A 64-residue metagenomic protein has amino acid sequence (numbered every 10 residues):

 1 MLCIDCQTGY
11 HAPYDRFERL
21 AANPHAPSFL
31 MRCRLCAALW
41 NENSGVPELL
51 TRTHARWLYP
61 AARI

Functional and structural regions predicted by a protein language model:
M1-P24: Short recognition patches in nucleic-acid-associated and regulatory proteins
Q7, R34-A37: Cys/His-coordinated zinc-binding microdomains
A12-D15, L39-N43: Short, non-ligating residues that shape and space the ligands of small metal-coordination modules and catalytic
R16, M31-C33, A61: Short beta-strand element of the conserved SAM-dependent methyltransferase core
R19-N23, N43-I64: Short, intrinsically disordered terminal segments enriched in charged and Pro/Gly residues
A26-F29: Residue-level signal for mature regions of secreted extracellular proteins and peptides
